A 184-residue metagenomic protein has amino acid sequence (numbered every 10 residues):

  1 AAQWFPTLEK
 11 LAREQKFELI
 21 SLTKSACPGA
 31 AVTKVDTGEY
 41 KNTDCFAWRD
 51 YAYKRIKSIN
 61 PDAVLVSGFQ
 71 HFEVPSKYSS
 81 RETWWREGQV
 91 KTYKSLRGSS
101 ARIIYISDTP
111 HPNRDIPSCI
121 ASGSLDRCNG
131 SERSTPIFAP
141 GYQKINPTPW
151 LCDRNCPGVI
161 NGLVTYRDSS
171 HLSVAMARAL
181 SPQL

Functional and structural regions predicted by a protein language model:
A1-L184: Extracellular glycan-modifying ectodomains
